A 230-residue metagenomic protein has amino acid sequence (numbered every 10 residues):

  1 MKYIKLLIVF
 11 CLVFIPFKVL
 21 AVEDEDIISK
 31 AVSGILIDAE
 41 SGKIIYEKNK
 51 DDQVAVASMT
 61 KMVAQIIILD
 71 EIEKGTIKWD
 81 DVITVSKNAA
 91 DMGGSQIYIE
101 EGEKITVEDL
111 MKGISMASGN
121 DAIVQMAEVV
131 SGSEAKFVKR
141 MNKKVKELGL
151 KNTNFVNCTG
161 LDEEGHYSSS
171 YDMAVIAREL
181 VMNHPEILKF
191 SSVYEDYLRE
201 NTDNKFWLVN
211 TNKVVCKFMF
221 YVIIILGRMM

Functional and structural regions predicted by a protein language model:
M1, L150-N154, D162-Y167, Y171-M230: Domain-terminus/edge residues, biased toward the C-terminal soluble/receptor-binding domains of extracytoplasmic
Y3, D52-A55, D81-I83, M92-G94 (+2 more regions): A generic short-segment signal for beta-strand/edge and adjacent turn/coil regions
Y3-A21: Sec-dependent N-terminal signal peptides of Gram-positive bacterial secreted proteins and lipoproteins
A21-Y171, R178-M182: Active-site-adjacent loops and short helices of periplasmic peptidoglycan-processing enzymes
